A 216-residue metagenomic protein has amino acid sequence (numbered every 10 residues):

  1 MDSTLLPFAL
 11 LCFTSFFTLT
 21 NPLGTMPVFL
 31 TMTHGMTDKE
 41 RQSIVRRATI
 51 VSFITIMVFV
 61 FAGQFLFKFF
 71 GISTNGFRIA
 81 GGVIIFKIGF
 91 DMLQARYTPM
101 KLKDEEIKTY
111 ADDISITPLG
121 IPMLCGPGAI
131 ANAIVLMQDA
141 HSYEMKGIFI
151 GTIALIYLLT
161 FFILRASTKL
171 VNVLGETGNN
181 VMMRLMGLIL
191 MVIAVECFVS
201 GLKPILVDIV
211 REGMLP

Functional and structural regions predicted by a protein language model:
M1-T18, A95, L102-G120: Small-residue-enriched transmembrane helix starts and helix-helix packing motifs in multi-pass inner-membrane proteins
F8-T25, N75-I84, G147-T160: Structural signature of hydrophobic alpha-helical transmembrane segments
F8-V58: Juxtamembrane transmembrane-helix termini in multi-pass membrane transport proteins
T14-F17, M26-T33, T117-P122, I130-D139: Generic transmembrane alpha-helix signature in multi-pass membrane proteins, especially transporters/channels
T37-D38, V58-G81, T160-P204: Transmembrane-helix boundary and interhelical-loop signature of multi-pass inner-membrane proteins
D38-Q64, A140-N172: A small-residue-rich subset of transmembrane alpha-helices
Q42-R96: Membrane helix-loop-helix hairpins that form the core translocation module of multi-pass transporters
I84-E105, I193-P204: Transmembrane helix exit motif
